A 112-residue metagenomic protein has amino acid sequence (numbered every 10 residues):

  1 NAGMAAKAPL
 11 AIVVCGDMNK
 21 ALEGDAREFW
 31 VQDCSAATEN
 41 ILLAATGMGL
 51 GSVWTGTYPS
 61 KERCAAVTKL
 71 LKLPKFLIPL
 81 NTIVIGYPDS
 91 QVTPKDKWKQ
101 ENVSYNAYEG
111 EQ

Functional and structural regions predicted by a protein language model:
N1-Q112: Acidic, surface-exposed loops and disordered segments
